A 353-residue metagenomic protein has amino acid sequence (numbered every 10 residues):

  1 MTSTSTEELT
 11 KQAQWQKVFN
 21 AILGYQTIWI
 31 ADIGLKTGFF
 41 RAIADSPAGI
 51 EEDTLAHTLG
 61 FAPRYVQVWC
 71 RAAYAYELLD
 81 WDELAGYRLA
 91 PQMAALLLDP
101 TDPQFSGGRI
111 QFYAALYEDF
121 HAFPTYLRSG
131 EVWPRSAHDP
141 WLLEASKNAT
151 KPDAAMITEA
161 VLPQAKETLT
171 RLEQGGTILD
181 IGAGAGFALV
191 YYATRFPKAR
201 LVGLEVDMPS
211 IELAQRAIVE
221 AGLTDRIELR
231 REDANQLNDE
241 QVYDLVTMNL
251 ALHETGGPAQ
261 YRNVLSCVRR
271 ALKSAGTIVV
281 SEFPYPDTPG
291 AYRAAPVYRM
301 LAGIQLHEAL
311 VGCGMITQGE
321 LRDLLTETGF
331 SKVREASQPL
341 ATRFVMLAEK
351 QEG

Functional and structural regions predicted by a protein language model:
A21-Y25, A31-I33, A72-G176: Conserved Class I S-adenosyl-L-methionine-dependent methyltransferase catalytic core
A185-F196: Conserved SAM-binding loop of SAM-dependent methyltransferases across substrates and taxa, primarily the Class I
T194-A234: Class I SAM-dependent methyltransferase SAM/SAH-binding core
N235-V246: A short acidic, Gly/Pro-enriched loop at the edge of an enzyme's catalytic core that lines a small-molecule cofactor
D244-A259: A short SAM/SAH-binding and catalytic strip from SAM-dependent methyltransferases
R262-S274: A short glycine-rich, Lys/Arg-flanked "PGG" loop and its adjoining helix->strand segment in the class I
S281-T328, V333-E335: C-terminal alpha-helical "lid/dimerization" subdomain adjacent to the S-adenosyl-L-methionine
G329-G353: Core SAM-dependent methyltransferase catalytic element
